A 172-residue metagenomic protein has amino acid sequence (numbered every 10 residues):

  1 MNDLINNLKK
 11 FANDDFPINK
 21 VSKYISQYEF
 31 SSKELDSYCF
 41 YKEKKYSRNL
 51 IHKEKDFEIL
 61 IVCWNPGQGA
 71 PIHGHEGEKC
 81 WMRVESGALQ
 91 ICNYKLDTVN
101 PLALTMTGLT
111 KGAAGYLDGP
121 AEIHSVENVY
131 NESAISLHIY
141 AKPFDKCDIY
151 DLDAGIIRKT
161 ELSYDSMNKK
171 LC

Functional and structural regions predicted by a protein language model:
M1-K33: N-terminal leader/capping segments at the start of a protein or of a new domain
S37-Q68: A short glycine-rich, His/Asp/Glu-containing loop-to-beta-strand
I61-H75, G119-A121: Conserved short histidine dyad/triad with adjacent acidic residue
C63, G74-E76, R83, N128-Y130: Short glycine/proline-enriched turns and hinge-like loops at secondary-structure junctions
P66, G77-C92: Glycine- and acidic-residue-biased ligand/ion/polar-headgroup-sensing regions
L96-H124, L162-D165: Short acidic-glycine-tyrosine-enriched beta hairpin
G119-L137, P143: Ligand-binding loop in jelly-roll beta-barrel domains
A134, K142-C172: Conserved double-stranded beta-helix
